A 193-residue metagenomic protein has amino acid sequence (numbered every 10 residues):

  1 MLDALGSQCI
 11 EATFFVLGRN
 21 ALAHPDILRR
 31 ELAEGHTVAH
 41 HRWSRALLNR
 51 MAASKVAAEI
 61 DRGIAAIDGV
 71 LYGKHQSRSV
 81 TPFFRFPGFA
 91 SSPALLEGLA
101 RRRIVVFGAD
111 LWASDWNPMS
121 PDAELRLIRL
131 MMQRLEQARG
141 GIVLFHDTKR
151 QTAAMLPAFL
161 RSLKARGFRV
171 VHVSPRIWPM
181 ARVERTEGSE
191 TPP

Functional and structural regions predicted by a protein language model:
M1-T81, S162, R169, R176-W178 (+1 more regions): Active-site beta->alpha N-cap acidic-glycine motif
G18-L22, T37-V38, S44-L48, G88-P93 (+4 more regions): Solvent-exposed loop/turn segments at secondary-structure junctions within structured extracellular/periplasmic domains
A46-G73, A90-R139, A154-M155: Alpha-helical scaffold elements lining the catalytic groove of polysaccharide deacetylases
T81-P87: Extended hydrophobic secondary-structure segments that form protein cores and membrane-embedded regions
M132-S174: Catalytic grooves of carbohydrate-active enzymes
A181-P193: C-terminal accessory extensions appended to soluble enzyme cores
